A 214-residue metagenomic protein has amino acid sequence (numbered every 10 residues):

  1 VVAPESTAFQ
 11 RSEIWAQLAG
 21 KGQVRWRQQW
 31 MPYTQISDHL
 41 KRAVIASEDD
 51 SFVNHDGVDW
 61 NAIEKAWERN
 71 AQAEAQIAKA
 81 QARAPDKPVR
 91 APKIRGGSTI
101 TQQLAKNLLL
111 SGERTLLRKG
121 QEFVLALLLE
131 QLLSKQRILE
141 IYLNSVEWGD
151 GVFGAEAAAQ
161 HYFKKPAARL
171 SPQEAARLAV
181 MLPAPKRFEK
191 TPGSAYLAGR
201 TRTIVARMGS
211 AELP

Functional and structural regions predicted by a protein language model:
V1-P214: Juxtamembrane regions of bacterial inner-membrane/periplasmic proteins, predominantly the peptidoglycan biogenesis
